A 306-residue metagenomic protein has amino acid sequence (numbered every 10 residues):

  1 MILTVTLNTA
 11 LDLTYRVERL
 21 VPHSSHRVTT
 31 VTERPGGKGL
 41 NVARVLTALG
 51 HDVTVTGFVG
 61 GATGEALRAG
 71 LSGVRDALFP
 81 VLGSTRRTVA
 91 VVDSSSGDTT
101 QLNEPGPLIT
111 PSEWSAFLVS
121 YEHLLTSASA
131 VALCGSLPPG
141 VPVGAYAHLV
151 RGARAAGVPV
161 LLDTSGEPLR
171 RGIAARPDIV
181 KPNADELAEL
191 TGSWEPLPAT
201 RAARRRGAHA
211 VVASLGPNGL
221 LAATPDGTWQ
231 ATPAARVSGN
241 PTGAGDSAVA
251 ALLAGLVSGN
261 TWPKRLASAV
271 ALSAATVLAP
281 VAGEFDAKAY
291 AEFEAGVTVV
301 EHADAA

Functional and structural regions predicted by a protein language model:
M1-T56, E65, V300-A306: Glycine-rich phosphate/adenosyl-contacting loop at the front of the ribokinase-like
I2, D52-V53, D76, V160 (+2 more regions): Hydrophobic anchor at the start of a short beta-strand that flanks the dinucleotide cofactor-binding loop
R44, R87-V91, G219-A223: Short beta-strand scaffold segments in enzyme catalytic cores
T47, V150, V257: Gly/Ala-rich phosphate-binding loop of Rossmann-like dinucleotide-binding domains, activating on the conserved
T47-S129, E292-A306: Conserved N-terminal subdomain of the carbohydrate kinase-like
Q101-N103, A128-S136, D163, K181-A184: Short beta-strands and strand-loop turn motifs
G144-T228: Conserved phosphate/ATP/ADP-binding segment of small-molecule kinases
P196-A306: Conserved phosphate-binding/catalytic region of the ribokinase-like
